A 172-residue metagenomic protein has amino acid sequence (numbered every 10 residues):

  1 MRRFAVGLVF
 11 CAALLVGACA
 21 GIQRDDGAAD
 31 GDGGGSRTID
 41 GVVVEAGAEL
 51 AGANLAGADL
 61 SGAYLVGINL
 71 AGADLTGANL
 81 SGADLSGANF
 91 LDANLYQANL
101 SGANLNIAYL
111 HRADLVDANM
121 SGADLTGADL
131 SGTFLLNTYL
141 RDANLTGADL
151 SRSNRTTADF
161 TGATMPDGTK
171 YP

Functional and structural regions predicted by a protein language model:
M1-L8: Bacterial N-terminal signal peptides that target proteins for export
L15-A18: C-terminal motif of bacterial Sec signal peptides marking the signal peptidase cleavage site
A20-P172: Tandem repeat scaffolds
